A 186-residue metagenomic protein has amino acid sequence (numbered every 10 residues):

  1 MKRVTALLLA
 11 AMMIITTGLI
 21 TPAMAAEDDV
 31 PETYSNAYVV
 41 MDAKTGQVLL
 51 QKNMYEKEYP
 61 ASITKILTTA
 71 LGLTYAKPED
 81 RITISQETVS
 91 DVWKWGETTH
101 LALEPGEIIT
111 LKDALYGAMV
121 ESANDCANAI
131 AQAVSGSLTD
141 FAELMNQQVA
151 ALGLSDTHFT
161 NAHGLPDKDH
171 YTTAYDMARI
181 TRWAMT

Functional and structural regions predicted by a protein language model:
M1-L8: Positively charged n-region of N-terminal signal peptides that target proteins for export
V4, T16-T21, Y75: Hydrophobic membrane-targeting alpha-helices
L9, M13-T17: Hydrophobic core
A23-Y175, A184-M185: Active-site-adjacent loops and short helices of periplasmic peptidoglycan-processing enzymes
T181: Hydrophobic "lid"/C-terminal helical patch of Rossmann-like NAD(P)-dependent dehydrogenase/epimerase domains
